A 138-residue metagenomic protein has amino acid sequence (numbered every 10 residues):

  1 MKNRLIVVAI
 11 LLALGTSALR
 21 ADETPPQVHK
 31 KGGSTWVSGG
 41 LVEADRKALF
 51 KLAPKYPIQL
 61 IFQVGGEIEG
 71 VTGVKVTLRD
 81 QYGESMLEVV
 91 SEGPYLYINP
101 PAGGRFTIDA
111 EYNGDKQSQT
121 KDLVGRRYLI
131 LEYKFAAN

Functional and structural regions predicted by a protein language model:
M1-V7: Bacterial N-terminal signal peptides that target proteins for export
V7-G15: Bacterial N-terminal signal peptides
R20-V71, D115-N138: Primarily secretory-pathway and cell-envelope proteins
T72-V74, F106: Short beta-strand/loop motifs in extracellular/secreted proteins, especially within beta-sandwich accessory domains
K75-M86: Short amphipathic beta-strand segments in non-cytosolic proteins
M86-E92, K121-L123: Short beta-strand segments within Ig-like beta-sandwich modules, predominantly Fibronectin type-III
G93-N99: Short, surface-exposed beta-strand/beta-hairpin micro-motifs centered on an aromatic residue
G104-Y112: A short, solvent-exposed beta-strand micro-motif common in secreted/extracellular proteins
